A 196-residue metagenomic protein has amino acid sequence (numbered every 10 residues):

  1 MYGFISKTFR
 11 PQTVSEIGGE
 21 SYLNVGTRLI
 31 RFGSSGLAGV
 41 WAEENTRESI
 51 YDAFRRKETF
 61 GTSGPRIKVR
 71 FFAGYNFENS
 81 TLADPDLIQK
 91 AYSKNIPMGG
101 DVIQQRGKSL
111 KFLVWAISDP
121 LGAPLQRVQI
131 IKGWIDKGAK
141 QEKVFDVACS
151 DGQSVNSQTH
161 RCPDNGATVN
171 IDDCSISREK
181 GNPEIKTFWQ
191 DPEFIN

Functional and structural regions predicted by a protein language model:
M1-N196: C-terminal functional module detector
